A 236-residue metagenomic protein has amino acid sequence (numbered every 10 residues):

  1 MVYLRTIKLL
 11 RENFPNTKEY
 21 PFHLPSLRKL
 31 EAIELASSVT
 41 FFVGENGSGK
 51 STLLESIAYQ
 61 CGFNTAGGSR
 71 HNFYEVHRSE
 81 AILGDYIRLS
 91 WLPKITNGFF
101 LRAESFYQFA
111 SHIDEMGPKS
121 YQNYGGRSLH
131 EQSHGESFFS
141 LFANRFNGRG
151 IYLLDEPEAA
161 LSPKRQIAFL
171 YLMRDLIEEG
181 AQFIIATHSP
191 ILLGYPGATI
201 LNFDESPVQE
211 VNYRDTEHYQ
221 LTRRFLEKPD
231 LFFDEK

Functional and structural regions predicted by a protein language model:
M1-E31, A36: N-terminal pre-Walker A segment at the start of P-loop NTPase domains
V39-F41, T52-E115: ABC ATPase nucleotide-binding domain signature region
E45-N46: The conserved Walker
G49: Conserved glycine(s) of the Walker
Q132-E156, K164-L176: GG-anchored amphipathic helix commonly corresponding to the ABC/SMC/Rad50 NBD signature/C-loop
D155, I185-A186: Conserved D-loop beta-strand region of ABC ATPase nucleotide-binding domains
K164-Q182, S189-K236: C-terminal lobe/lid and adjacent interdomain/linker elements of RecA-like ASCE P-loop ATPase modules
